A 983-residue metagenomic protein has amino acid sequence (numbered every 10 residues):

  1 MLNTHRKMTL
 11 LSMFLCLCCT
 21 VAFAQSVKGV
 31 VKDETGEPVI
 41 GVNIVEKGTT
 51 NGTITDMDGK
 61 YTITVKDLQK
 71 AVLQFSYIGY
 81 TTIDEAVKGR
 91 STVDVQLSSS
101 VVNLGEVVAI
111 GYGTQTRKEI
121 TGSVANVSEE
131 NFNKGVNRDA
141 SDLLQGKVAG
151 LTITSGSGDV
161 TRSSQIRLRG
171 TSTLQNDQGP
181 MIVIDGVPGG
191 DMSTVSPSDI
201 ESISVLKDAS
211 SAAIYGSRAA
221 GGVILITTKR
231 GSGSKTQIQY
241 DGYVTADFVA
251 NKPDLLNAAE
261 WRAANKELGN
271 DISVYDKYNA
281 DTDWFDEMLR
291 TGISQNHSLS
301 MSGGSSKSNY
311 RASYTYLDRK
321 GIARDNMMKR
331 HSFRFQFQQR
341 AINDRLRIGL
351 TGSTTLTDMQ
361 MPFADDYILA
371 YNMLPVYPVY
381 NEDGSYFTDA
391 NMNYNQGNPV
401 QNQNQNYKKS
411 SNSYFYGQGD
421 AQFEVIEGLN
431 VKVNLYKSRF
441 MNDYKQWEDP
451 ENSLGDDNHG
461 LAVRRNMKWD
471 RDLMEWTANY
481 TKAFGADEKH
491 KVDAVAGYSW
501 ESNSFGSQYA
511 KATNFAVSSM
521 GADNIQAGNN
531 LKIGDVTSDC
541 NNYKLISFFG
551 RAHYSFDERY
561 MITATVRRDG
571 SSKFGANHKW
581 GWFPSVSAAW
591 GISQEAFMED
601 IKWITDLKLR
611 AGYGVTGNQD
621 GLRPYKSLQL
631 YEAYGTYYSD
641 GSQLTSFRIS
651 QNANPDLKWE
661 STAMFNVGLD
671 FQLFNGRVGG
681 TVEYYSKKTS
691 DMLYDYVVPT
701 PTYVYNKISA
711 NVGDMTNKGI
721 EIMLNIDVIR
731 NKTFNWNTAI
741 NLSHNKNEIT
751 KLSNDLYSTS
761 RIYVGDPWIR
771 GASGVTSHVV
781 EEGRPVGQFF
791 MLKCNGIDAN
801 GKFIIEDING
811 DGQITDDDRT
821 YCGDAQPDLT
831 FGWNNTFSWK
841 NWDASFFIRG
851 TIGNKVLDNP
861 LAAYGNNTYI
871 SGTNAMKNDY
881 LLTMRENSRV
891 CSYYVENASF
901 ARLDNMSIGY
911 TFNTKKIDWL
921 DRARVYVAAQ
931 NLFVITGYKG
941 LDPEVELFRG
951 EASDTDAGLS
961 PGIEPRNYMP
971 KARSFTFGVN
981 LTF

Functional and structural regions predicted by a protein language model:
M1-F14, C18-F335, R340-A341, L346-T355 (+9 more regions): Short, small/polar-rich motifs associated with maturation and membrane association, primarily at protein termini
I44, F75, I182, Y380 (+3 more regions): Short aromatic-centered micro-motifs
A86, F132, G179, D185 (+10 more regions): Extracellular/periplasmic, surface-exposed regions of secreted and cell-surface proteins
S141-Q145, S709-T716, S758-F789, Y821-T836 (+3 more regions): C-terminal extracellular loops and terminal segments of Gram-negative outer membrane beta-barrel proteins
P253-D286, P375-Q403, M520-Y543, Y634-N652 (+3 more regions): Flexible glycine-rich, low-complexity coil/linker segments exposed to the extracellular/periplasmic environment
G810-G812, A844-L903, L941: C-terminal beta-barrel architecture of Gram-negative outer-membrane proteins
D824-V856: Glycine-rich, aromatic-lined ligand/substrate-binding cores of catalytic and carbohydrate-binding domains
